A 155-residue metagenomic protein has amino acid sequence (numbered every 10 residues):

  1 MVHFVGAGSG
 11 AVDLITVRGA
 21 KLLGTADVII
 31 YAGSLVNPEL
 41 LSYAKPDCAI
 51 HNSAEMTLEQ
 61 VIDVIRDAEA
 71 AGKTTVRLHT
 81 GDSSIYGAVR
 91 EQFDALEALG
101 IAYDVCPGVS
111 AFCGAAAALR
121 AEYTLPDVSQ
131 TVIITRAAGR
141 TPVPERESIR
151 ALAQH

Functional and structural regions predicted by a protein language model:
M1-S110, G114: Class I S-adenosyl-L-methionine
M1-V5, A70, Y103-D104, F112-H155: Beta-strand/loop-alpha-helix module characteristic of Rossmann-like adenine-cofactor folds
